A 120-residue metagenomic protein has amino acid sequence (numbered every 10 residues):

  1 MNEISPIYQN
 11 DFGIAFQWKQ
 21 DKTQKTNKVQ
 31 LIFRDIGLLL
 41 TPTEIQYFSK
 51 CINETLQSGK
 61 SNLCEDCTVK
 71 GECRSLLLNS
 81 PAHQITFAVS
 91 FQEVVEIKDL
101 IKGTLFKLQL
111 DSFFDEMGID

Functional and structural regions predicted by a protein language model:
M1-D120: Positively charged, low-complexity terminal tracts and the immediately adjacent first secondary-structure elements
